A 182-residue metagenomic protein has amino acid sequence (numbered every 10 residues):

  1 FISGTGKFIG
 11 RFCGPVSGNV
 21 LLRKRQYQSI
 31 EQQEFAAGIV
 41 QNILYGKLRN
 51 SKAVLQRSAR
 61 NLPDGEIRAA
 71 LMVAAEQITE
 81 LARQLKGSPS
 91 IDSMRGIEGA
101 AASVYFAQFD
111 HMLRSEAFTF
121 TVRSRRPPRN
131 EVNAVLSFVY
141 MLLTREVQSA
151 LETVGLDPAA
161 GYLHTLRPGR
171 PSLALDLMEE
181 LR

Functional and structural regions predicted by a protein language model:
F1-E31, F35: Trp/Phe/Arg-rich N-terminal binding region typifying the photolyase-homology
L21-R182: Active-site helix-to-loop segments that bind/position phosphate- or nucleotide-bearing substrates and donors across
